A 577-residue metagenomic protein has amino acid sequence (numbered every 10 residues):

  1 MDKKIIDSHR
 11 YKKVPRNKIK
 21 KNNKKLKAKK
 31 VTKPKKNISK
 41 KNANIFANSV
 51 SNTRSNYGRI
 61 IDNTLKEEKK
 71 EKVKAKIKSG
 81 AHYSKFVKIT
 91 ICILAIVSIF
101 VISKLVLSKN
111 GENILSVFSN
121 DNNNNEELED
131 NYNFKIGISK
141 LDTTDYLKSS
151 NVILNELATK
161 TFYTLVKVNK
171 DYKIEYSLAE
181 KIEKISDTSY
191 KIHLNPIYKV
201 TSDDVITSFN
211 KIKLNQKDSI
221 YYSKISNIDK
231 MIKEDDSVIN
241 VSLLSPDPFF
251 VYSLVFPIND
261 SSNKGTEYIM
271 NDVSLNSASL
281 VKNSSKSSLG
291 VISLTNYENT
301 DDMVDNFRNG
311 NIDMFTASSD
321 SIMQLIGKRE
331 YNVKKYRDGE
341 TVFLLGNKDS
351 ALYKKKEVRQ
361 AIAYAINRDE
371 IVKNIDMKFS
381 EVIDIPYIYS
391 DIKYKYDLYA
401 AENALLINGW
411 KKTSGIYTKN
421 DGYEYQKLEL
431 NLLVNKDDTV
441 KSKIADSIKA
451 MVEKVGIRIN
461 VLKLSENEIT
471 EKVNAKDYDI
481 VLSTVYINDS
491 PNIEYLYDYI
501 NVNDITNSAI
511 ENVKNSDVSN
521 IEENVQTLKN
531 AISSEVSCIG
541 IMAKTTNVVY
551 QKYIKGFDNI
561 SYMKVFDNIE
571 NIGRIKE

Functional and structural regions predicted by a protein language model:
F46, A363-K393, S442-K449, N474-E577: Detector for C-terminal structural segments
G137-I185: N-terminal lobe/hinge region of extracytoplasmic solute-binding protein
I138-A158, F250-P257, L345, V549-E570: A structural "hinge/loop" feature
S150, L157, E180-D218, L352: Aromatic- and charge-enriched surface segment that lines or borders ligand/interaction sites
N195, V281-S284, E330-A361, A365 (+5 more regions): A bilobed periplasmic-binding-protein/Venus flytrap-type ligand-binding module shared by bacterial periplasmic
D229, E234-D302, L398, N403: Gly/Pro-rich hinge or "lid" segments in bacterial periplasmic/extracellular proteins
D272-S279, S293-D349: Extracellular/periplasmic solute-recognition and catalytic clefts
K354-K449: Append "and occasionally in soluble cytosolic enzymes with long acidic Gly/Pro-rich linkers
